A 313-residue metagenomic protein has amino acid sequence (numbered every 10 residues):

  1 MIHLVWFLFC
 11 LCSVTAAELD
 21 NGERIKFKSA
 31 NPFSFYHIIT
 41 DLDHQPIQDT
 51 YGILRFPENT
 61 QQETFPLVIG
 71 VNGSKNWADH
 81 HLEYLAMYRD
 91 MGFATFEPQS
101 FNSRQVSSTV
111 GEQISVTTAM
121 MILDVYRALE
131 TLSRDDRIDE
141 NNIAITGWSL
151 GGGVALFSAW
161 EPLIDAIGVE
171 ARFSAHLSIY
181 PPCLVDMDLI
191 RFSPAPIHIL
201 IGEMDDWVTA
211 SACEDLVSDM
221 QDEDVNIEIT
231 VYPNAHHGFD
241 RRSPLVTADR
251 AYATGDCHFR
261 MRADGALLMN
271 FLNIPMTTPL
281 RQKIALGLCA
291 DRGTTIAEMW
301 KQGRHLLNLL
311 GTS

Functional and structural regions predicted by a protein language model:
A17-E63: N-terminal cap/lid segment of alpha/beta-hydrolase-fold proteins
I38, S74-L82, A86-D90, S100-M120 (+2 more regions): Cap/lid segment of the alpha/beta-hydrolase catalytic domain
F56-F65, G70-S107, V185-D186, M204-A210: Short substrate-entry loop that stabilizes the transition state in hydrolases
E83, V208-D219, P244: Short alpha-helix in the alpha/beta-hydrolase fold that links the catalytic acid
Q113-D136, F157, G303: Alpha/beta-hydrolase active-site loop
R137-S149: Alpha/beta-hydrolase fold nucleophile elbow
S193, I199-I201, D205: Short beta-strand/loop motif that positions the catalytic acidic residue of the alpha/beta-hydrolase fold
N226-S313: C-terminal catalytic histidine-bearing segment of alpha/beta-hydrolase fold enzymes
